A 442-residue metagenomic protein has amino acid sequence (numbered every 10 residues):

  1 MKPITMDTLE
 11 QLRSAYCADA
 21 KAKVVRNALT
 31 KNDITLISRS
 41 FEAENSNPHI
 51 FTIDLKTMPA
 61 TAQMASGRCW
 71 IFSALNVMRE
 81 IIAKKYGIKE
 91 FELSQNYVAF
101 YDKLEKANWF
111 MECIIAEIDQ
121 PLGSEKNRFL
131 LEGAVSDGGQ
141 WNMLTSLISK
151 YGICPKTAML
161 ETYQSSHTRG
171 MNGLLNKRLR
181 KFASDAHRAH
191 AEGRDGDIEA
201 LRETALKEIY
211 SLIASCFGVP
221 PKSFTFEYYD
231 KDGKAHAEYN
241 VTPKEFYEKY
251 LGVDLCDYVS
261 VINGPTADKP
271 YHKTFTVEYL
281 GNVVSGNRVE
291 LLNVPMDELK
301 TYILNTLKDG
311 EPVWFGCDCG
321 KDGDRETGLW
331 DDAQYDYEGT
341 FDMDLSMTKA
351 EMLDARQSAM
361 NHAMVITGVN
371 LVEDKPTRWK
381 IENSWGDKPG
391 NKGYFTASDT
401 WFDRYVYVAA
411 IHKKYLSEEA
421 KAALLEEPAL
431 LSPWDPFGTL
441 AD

Functional and structural regions predicted by a protein language model:
K2-A22, L75, K126, A355 (+4 more regions): Bimodal feature
K2-M58: N-terminal regions that are enriched for targeting/export leaders and immediately downstream pro/stem segments
E44-V313, W379, P389-N391, D399 (+1 more regions): Active-site nucleophile-adjacent alpha helix/oxyanion-hole segment immediately C-terminal to the catalytic cysteine
C69, I148, D354, A359-G386: Catalytic nucleophile-His microenvironment captured as a short glycine-rich beta-strand/loop that brackets
Y101, G316-D318, V369, S384 (+1 more regions): Structured loops at beta-to-helix junctions and adjacent beta-edge loops in soluble globular domains
G286-N361: Long, positively charged binding patches that form subdomain-scale interaction surfaces for polyanionic ligands
V289, L299-N305, E351-R356, V365-N370 (+4 more regions): Generic recognition of flexible, low-complexity loop/linker segments
V372, T377-D442: Conserved catalytic-core surface of thiol
